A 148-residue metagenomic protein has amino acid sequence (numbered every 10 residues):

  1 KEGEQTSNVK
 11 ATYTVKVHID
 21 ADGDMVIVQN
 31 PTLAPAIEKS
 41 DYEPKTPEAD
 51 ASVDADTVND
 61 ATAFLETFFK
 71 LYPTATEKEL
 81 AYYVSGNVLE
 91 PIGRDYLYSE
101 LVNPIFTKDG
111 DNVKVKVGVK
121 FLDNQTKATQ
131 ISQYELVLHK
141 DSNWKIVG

Functional and structural regions predicted by a protein language model:
K1-T6, L97-E135, H139-K140: Surface-exposed, charged secondary-structure patches
G3-A49, Q133-G148: Short beta-strand edge/turn micro-motifs at domain boundaries
K10, E90-I92, Y96-S99, N143: Cystatin/cathelin-like cysteine-protease inhibitor module
D20-D24, D41, D50, D54-D56 (+5 more regions): Acidic-enriched, low-complexity/disordered segments with a strong bias for Aspartate over Glutamate
I37-R94: Core segments of small alpha/beta cavity-forming domains
K78, V84-E90, K108-V113, D141-W144: Generic structural signal for short, solvent-exposed loop/turn connectors between secondary structure elements
